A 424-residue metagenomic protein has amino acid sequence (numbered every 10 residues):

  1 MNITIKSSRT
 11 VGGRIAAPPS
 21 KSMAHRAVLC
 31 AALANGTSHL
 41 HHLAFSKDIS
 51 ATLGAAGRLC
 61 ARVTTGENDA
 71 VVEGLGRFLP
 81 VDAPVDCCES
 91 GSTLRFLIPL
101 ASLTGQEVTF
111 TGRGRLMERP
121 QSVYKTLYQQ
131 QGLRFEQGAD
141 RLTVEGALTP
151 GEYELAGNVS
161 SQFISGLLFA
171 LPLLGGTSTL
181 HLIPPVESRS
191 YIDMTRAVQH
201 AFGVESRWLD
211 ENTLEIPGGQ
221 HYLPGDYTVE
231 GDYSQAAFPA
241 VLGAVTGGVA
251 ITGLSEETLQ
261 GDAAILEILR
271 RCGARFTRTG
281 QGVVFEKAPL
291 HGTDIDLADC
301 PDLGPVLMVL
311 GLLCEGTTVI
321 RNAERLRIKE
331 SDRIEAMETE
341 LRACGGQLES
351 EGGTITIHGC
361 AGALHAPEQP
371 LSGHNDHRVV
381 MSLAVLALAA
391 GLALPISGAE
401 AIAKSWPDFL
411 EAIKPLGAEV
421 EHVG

Functional and structural regions predicted by a protein language model:
M1-G424: Short, structured segments at the rim of ligand-binding sites
